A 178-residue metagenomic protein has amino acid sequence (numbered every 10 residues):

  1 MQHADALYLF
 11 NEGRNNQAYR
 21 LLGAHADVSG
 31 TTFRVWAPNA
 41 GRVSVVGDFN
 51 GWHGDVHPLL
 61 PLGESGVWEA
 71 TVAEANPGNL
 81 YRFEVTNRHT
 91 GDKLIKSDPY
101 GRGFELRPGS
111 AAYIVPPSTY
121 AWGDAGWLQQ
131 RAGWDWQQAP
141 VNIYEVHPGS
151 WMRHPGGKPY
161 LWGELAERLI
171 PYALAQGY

Functional and structural regions predicted by a protein language model:
M1-T32, L62-G157, E164, L169: The feature marks proteins involved in alpha-glucan
W36-V43: Short proline/glycine-enriched turn/loop motifs at strand-loop junctions of beta-rich domains
N39, H53, P77-N79: Short loop/turn segments at connectors of secondary-structure elements within structured domains
V43-V45, Y81: Short beta-strand elements bearing conserved aromatic residues within extracellular beta-rich modules
D48-H53, R88: Change "in extracellular beta-sheet-rich domains … of secreted and cell-surface proteins" to "in beta-sheet-rich domains
D55-G63: Short, surface-exposed loop motifs enriched in S/T, G, D/E and P with embedded aromatic residues
Y160, Y172-Y178: Aromatic-lined carbohydrate-binding/catalytic grooves of carbohydrate-active enzymes
